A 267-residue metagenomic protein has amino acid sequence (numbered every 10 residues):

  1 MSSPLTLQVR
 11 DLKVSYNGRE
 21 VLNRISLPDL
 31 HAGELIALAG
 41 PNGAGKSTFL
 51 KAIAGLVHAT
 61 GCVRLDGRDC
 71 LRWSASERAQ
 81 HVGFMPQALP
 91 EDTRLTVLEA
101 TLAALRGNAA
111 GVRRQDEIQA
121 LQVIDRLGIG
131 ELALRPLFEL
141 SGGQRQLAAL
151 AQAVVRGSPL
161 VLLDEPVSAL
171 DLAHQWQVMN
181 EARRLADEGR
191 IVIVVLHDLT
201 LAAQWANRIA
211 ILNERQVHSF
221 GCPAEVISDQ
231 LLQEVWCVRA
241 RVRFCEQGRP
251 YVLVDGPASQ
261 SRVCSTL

Functional and structural regions predicted by a protein language model:
M1-H31, R72-S74, E91-D92: A short, flexible loop at the N-terminus of ABC-type nucleotide-binding domains that lies
A39-P41: The feature captures the beta-strand-to-loop junction immediately N-terminal to the Walker
A54: Helix-to-loop junction immediately C-terminal to a conserved catalytic motif
G61-D69: Conserved ABC transporter NBD signature motif
Q115-L132: Conserved ABC ATPase "signature" region
P136-L140, Q144: Conserved ABC ATPase signature
V161-E165: Catalytic Walker B motif of ABC-type/P-loop ATPase nucleotide-binding domains
